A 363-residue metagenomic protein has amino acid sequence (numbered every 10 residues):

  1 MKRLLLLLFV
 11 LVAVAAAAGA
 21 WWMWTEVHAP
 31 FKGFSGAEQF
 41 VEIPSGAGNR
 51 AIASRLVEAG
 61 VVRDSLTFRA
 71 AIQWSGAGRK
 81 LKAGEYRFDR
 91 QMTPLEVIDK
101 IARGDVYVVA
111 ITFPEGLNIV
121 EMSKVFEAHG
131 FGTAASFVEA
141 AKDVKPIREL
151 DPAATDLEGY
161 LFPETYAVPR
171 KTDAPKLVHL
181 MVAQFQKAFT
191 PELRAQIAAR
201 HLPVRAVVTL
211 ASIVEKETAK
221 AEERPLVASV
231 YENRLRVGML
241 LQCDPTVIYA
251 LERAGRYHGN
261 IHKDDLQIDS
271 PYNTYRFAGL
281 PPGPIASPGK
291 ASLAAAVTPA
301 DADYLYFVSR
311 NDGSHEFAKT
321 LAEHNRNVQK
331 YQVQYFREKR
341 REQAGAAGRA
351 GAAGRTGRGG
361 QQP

Functional and structural regions predicted by a protein language model:
M1-V14: N-terminal Sec-pathway targeting helices
K2-R3, R55, R69, M92 (+4 more regions): Basic side chains
L11-A16, A59-G60, A83-E85, F137-A141 (+2 more regions): N-terminal start-of-chain detector that recognizes signal peptides and the immediate post-cleavage beginning
L11-V14, F40, I98, A110 (+2 more regions): N-terminal hydrophobic or amphipathic segments with adjacent small-residue motifs that include Sec signal peptides
V14-W24: Hydrophobic alpha-helical membrane-insertion segments, chiefly the h-region of N-terminal signal peptides
W22-F189: Signal peptide-directed extracytoplasmic domains
G48, V125-G132, P146-P363: Bacterial extracytoplasmic/cell-wall-associated proteins, especially those involved in peptidoglycan
